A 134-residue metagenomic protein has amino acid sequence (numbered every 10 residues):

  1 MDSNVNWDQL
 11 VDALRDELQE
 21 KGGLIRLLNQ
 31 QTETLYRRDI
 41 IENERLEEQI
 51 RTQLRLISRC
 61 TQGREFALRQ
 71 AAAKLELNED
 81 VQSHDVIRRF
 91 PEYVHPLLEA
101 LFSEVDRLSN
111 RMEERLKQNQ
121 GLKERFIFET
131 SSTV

Functional and structural regions predicted by a protein language model:
M1-Q30, E44-V134: C-terminal-biased regions
Q31, L35-E42: Short helix-adjacent coil turns
